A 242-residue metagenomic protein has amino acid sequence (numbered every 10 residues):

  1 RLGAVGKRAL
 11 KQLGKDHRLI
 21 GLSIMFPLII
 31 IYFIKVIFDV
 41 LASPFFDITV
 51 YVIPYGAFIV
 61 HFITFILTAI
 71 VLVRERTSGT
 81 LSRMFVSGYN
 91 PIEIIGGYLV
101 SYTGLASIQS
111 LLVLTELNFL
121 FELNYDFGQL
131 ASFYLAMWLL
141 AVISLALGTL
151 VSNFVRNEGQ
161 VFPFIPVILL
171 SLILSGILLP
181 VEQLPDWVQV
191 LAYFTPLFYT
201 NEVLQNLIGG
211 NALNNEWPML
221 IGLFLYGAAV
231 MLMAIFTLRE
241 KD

Functional and structural regions predicted by a protein language model:
R1-K7, P180-L220: Short hydrophobic, aromatic-rich alpha-helical segments embedded in or entering the lipid bilayer of multi-pass
A4-L81, I92, Y98-S110, L123-L130 (+2 more regions): Transmembrane helix-boundary elements of multi-pass transport/secretion proteins, especially ABC-type permease modules
A9, Y32, L114-F119, T149-L150 (+3 more regions): Alpha-helical transmembrane segments of multipass membrane proteins
F33-A42, V155-F194: Transmembrane helix segments
K35-D39, I70, R74, N118 (+6 more regions): Transmembrane helix-loop junction
S110-A131, L139, N153-G159, I177 (+3 more regions): Short helix-loop junctions at transmembrane helix boundaries
S132-V155, L172-G176, L225-M233: Hydrophobic alpha-helical transmembrane segments of polytopic membrane proteins
